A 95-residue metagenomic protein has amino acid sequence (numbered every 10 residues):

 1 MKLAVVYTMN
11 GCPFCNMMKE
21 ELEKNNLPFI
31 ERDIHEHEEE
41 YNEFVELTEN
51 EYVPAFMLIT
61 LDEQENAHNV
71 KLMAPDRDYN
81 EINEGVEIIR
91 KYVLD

Functional and structural regions predicted by a protein language model:
M1-I30: Local sequence-structure signature of Cys/Sec-based thiol-disulfide redox active-site neighborhoods
M17, P28, E46-L47, N80: Non-catalytic interaction surface on structured domains
E36: Short, glycine/acidic-enriched loop or turn micro-motifs at the edges of active sites
E39-E43: Short acidic active-site motifs
L47-T60: Structural micro-motif
L58-D95: Non-catalytic, surface beta->alpha helical segment in thiol-disulfide oxidoreductase systems
